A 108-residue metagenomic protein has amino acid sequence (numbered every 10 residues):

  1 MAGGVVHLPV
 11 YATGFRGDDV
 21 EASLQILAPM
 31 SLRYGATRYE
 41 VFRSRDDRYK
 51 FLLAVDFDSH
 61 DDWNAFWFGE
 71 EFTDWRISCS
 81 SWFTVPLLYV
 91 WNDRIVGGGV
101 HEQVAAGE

Functional and structural regions predicted by a protein language model:
M1-F51, D56-T73, V85-E108: Short S/T/G/P-rich N-terminal loop/turn motif that feeds into the first structured element of a domain
S81-W82: A hydrophobic/aromatic-rich effector-binding and dimerization subdomain of bacterial HTH-type transcriptional regulators
